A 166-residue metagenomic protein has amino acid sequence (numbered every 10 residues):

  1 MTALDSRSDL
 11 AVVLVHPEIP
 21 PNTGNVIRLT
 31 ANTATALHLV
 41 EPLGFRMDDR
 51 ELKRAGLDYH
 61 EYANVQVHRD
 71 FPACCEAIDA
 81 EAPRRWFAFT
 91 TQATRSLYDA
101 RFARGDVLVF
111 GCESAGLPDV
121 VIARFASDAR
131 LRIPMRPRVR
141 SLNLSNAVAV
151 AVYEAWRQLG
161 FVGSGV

Functional and structural regions predicted by a protein language model:
M1-V166: Post-transcriptional modification and biogenesis factors for structured RNAs of the translation apparatus
